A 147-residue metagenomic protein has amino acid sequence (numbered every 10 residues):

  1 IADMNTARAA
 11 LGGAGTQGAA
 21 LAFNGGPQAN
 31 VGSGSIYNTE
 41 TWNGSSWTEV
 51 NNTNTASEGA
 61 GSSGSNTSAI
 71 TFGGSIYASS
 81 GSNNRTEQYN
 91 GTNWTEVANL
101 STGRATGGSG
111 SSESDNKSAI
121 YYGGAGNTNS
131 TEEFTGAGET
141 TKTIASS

Functional and structural regions predicted by a protein language model:
I1-S147: Polar, enzyme-active/binding microenvironments
